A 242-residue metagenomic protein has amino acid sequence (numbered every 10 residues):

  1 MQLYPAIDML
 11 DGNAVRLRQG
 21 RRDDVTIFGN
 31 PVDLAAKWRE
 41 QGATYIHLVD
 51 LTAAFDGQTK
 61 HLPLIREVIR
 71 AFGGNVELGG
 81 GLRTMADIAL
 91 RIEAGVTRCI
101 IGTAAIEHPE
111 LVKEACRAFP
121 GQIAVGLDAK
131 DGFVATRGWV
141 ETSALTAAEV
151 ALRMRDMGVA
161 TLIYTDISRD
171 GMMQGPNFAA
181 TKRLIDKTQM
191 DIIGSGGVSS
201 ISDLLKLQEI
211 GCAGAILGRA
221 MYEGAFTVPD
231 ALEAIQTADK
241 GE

Functional and structural regions predicted by a protein language model:
Q2-A6, Y45, N75-E77, T97-I100 (+5 more regions): Structural preference for beta-strand elements that scaffold enzyme active sites
D8, W38, I46, R91 (+5 more regions): Conserved, mostly hydrophobic/aromatic
D11-G12, R16-R22, A89, V96-D170: Conserved anion-binding
Y45-P63, T103, I163-Q174: Glycine-rich, proline-tolerant flexible connector loops at the mouths of alpha/beta enzymes
T52, T59-R117: Glycine/small-residue-rich loop that forms an oxyanion/phosphate-binding "nest" at active or ligand-binding sites
T59-R66, P109, V140-E149, Q174-R183: Charged helix-capping and loop-helix junction motifs
F72-R98, A179-G214: Catalytic cores of alpha/beta
L111-A118, I123, Q208-L217, M221-E242: C-terminal helical cap(s) of enzyme catalytic domains, especially alpha/beta-barrels
